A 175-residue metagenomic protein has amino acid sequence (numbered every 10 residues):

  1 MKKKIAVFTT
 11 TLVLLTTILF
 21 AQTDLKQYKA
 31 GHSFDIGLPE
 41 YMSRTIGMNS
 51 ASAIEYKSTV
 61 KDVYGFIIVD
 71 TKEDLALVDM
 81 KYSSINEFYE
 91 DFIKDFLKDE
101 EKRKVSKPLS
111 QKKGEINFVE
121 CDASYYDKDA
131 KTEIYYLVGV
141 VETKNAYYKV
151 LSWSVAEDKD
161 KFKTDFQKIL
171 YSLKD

Functional and structural regions predicted by a protein language model:
M1-I5, Q22: Positively charged n-region of N-terminal signal peptides that target proteins for export
T9-T17: Bacterial N-terminal signal peptides
Q22-A53: N-terminal "mature-domain start" segment
F34, L38, S84-F92, F162-I169: Stable alpha-helical elements in mature extracytoplasmic
E40-M42, A146-D175: Surface-exposed amphipathic alpha-helical segments
S43, I93-E101, Y171-D175: Sec-exported extracytoplasmic/periplasmic mature domains
G47-M48, L77-D79, K159-T164: A short, polar/proline- and glycine-enriched secondary-structure boundary/capping micro-motif
S50-Y135, E142, K149: Conserved polar/disulfide-associated segments of primarily extracytoplasmic proteins
